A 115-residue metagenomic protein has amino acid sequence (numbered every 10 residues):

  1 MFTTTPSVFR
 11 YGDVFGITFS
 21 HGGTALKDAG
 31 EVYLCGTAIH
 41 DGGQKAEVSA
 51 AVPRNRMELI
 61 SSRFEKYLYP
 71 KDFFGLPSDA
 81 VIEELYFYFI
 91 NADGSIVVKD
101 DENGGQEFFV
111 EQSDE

Functional and structural regions predicted by a protein language model:
M1-V8, S62: Eukaryotic intrinsically disordered, low-complexity regions enriched in proline/serine/threonine/glycine
T5-S20: Contiguous beta-strand segments within globular domains
F9, G22-E31, L76-V81: A short beta-turn/strand-edge loop motif at beta-sheet boundaries
V14, E31, Y86: Beta-strand-rich binding-surface signature of beta-sandwich/beta-barrel folds used to engage anionic ligands
G30-D79, I90-F108: Aromatic-rich carbohydrate-binding modules that target alpha-glucans
V81-F87: Exposed beta-strand face motif in extracellular beta-rich ectodomains
F109-E115: Low-complexity, Pro/Ser/Thr- and charge-rich linker/hinge segments at domain boundaries
